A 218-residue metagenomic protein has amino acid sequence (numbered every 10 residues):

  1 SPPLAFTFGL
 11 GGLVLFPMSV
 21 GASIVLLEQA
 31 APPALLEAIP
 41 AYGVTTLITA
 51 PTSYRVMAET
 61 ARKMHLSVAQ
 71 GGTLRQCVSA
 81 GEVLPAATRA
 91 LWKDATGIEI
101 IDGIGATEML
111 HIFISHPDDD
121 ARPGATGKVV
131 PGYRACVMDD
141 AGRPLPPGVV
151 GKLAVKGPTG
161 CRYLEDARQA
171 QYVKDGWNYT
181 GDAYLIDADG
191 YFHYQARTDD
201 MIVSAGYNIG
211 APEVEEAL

Functional and structural regions predicted by a protein language model:
L4-T46, T60: Conserved AMP-binding/adenylation subdomain of ANL enzymes
S19-A22, A41-T49, A58-R122, R134: Gly/Ser/Thr-rich phosphate-binding loop
A31, T52-Y54, L84: Alpha-helix capping/helix-boundary segments
L47, A154-G157, R162, Q169 (+1 more regions): AMP-binding/adenylate-forming catalytic core of the ANL superfamily
G81, G105, G127, G142 (+2 more regions): Active-site glycine-centered loops adjacent to acidic/histidine catalytic or metal-binding residues that shape
K128-G132, R143-D175, Y207-I209: Conserved ATP/PPi-binding loop(s) of AMP-dependent carboxylate-activating enzymes
M138-D139, T180, I186: Hydrophobic alpha-helical segments, especially N-terminal targeting/anchoring helices
